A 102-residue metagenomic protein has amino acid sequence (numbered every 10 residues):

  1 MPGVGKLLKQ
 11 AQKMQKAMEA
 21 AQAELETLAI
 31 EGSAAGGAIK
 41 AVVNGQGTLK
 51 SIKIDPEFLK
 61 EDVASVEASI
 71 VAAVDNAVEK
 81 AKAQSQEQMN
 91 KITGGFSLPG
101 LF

Functional and structural regions predicted by a protein language model:
M1-E31, E79-F102: Long amphipathic alpha-helical segments used for membrane anchoring, targeting, substrate engagement, or oligomerization
G3, D62-V66: Conserved acidic
A11, G47, I70: Residue-level signature of catalytic and energy-coupling elements of molecular machines, predominantly ATP/GTP-dependent
A29, A34-G36, P56-F58: Short, well-ordered turn and helix-capping elements at secondary-structure junctions
S33-G37, A41-K50: N-terminal intrinsically disordered, cationic/polar leader segments that include organellar targeting peptides
V42, K53, S97: Conserved beta-strand segments that form the floor/walls of ligand-binding pockets within enzyme and binding domains
I52-V63: A short interface-forming secondary-structure element
V66-S69, A73-K82: Short, well-ordered alpha-helical segments
